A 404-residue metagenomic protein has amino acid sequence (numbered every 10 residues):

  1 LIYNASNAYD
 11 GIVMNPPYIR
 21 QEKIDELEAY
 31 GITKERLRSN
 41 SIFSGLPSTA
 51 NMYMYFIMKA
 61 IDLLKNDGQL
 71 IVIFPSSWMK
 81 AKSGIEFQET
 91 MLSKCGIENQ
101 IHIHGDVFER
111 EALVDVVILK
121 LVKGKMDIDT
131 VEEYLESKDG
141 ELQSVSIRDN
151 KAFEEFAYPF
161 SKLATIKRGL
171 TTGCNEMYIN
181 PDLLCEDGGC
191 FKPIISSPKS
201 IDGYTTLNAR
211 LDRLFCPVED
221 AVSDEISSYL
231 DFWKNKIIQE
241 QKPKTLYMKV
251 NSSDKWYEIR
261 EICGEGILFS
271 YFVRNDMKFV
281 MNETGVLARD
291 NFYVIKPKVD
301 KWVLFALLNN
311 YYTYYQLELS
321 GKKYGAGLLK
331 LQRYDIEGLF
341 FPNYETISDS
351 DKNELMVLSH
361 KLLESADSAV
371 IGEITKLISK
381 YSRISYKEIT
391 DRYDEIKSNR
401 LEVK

Functional and structural regions predicted by a protein language model:
L1-E176: Signature of N6-adenine DNA methyltransferases within the class I
V13, V145-Y178, F191, E345-K404: Non-catalytic DNA-recognition/assembly elements of restriction-modification systems
F87, I226, L304, E373-I374 (+1 more regions): Generic structural signal for hydrophobic residues
N99-G105, G321-G327, G372: A generic structural motif
E155-V357, K361: Polybasic, glycine- and aromatic-enriched phosphate-binding surface used to engage nucleic acids
